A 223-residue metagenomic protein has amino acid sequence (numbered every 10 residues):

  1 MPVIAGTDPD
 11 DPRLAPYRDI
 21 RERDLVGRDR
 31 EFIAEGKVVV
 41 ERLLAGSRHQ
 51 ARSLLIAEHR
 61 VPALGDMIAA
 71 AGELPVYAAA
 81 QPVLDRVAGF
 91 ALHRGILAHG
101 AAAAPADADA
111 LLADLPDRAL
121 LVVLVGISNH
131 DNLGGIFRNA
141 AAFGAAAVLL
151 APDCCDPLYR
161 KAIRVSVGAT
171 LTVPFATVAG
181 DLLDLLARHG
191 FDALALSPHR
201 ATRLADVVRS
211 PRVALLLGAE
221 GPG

Functional and structural regions predicted by a protein language model:
M1-G95: N-terminal positively charged helical leader segments and presequences
L55-R60, A101, V125-G126: Structural motif
P62, Q81-V87, A104-A106, G180-L185 (+1 more regions): A short acidic, often aromatic-flanked loop/helix-cap motif at beta-alpha or helix-coil junctions that lines enzyme
A70-A71, I96, V165-T170, G190-D192 (+1 more regions): Short, hinge-like loop/turn segments at secondary-structure boundaries
A91-D117: Acidic/glycine-rich phosphate/pyrophosphate-binding loops and surrounding catalytic core that coordinate Mg2+
A108-A201: RNA substrate-binding interface of SAM-dependent RNA methyltransferases
L194-G223: Active-site/ligand-binding-proximal alpha/beta "capping" segment
